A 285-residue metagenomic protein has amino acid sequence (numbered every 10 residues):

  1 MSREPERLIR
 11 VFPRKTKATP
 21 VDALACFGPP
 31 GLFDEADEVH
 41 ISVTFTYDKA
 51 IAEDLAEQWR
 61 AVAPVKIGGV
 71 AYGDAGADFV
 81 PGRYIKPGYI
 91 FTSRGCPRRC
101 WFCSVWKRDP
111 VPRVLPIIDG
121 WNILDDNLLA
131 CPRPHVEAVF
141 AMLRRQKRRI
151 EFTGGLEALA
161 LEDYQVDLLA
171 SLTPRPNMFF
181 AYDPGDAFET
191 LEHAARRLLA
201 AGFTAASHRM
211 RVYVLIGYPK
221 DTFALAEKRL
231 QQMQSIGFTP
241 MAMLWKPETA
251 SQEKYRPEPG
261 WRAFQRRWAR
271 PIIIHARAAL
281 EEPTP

Functional and structural regions predicted by a protein language model:
M1-P5, G31-D37, R60-A61, R83-I85 (+3 more regions): Flexible, charged surface loops at secondary-structure boundaries
M1-P64: A short, structured N-terminal alpha-helical element that caps or precedes a catalytic domain
M1-R14, V80-P110, I118-D125, L129: N-terminal pre-triad scaffold of radical SAM enzymes
R10, H40-T46, S104-A195, H208-P219 (+1 more regions): Core AdoMet radical
T16-A18, G31-E35, Y47, A71-G76 (+2 more regions): A short acidic, often aromatic-flanked loop/helix-cap motif at beta-alpha or helix-coil junctions that lines enzyme
I51-W59, A138-V139, Y164-L169, T190-L198 (+1 more regions): A general structural detector for well-ordered alpha-helical segments in enzyme core domains, enriched
A61-A75: Short beta-strand elements of ligand-binding domains
R175-F179, D186-P285: A structural motif corresponding to the C-terminal lobe/cap of the Radical SAM core domain
